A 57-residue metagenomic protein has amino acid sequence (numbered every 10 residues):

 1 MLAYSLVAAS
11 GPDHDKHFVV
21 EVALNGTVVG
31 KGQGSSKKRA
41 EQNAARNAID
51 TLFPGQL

Functional and structural regions predicted by a protein language model:
M1-L57: Double-stranded RNA-binding/processing signature
